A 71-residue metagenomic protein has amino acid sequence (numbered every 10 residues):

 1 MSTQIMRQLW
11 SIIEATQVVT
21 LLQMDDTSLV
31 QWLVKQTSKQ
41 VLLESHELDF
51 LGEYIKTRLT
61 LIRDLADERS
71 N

Functional and structural regions predicted by a protein language model:
M1-S28, R63: N-terminal acidic leader/helix
Q8, S28, W32, F50-Y54: Amphipathic alpha-helical interaction segments
T16-Q17, S38, K56: N-terminal functional modules and adjacent low-complexity/disordered segments of proteins
V18-L21, Q40, E47: Intrinsically disordered, low-complexity regions
Q31-Q40: DNA-recognition alpha helix
L42-N71: Short, charged early-sequence alpha-helical segments and their helix-coil boundaries
